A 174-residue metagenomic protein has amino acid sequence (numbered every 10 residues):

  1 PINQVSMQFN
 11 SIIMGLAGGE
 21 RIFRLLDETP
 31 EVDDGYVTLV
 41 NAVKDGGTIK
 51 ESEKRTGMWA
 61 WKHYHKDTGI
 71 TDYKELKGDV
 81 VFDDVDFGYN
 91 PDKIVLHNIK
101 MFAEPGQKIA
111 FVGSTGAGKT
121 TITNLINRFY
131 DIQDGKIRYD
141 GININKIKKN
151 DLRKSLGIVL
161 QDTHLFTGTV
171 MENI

Functional and structural regions predicted by a protein language model:
P1-D27, D34: Cytosolic ends of transmembrane helices, especially the final helix of ABC transmembrane type-1 domains
G18, E28, K149, R153: ATP/adenylate-binding site constellation spanning eukaryotic-like Ser/Thr protein kinases, ABC-transporter
R24-A42, Y89-N90: Short intracellular "coupling" helices and adjacent cytoplasmic loop segments at the cytosolic face of multi-pass
A42-I174: ABC-type nucleotide-binding domain
